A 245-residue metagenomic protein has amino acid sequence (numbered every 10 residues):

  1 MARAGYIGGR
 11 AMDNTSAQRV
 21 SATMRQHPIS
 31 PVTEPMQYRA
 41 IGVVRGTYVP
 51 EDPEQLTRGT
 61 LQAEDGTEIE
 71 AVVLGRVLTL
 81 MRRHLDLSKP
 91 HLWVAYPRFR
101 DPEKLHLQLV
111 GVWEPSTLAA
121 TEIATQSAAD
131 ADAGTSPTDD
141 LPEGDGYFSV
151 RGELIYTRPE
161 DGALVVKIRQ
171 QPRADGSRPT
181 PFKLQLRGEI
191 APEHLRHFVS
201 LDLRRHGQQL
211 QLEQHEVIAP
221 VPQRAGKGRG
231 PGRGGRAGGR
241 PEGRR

Functional and structural regions predicted by a protein language model:
A2-P28, V217-R245: Intrinsically disordered, low-complexity arginine-rich tails of RNA-binding/processing proteins
S21-Q55, S127, A131, D139-G162: Structural detector for short beta-strands of small beta-barrel domains
G42-G46, S88-P97, G152-L154, R196-R204: OB-fold and OB-like beta-barrel modules that bind single-stranded nucleic acids
T60-Q62, G66-A119: Acidic (E/D-rich), amphipathic helical modules within compact regulatory domains
E64-H84, K167-E193: Beta-strand/loop nucleic-acid-binding surfaces
V94-I168, R178-T180: Surface-exposed beta-loop interaction hotspot
R98-S127, R204-G243: OB-fold/S1-family single-stranded nucleic acid-binding modules
G144-R178, G188-Q208, R244-R245: Eukaryotic intrinsically disordered, low-complexity regulatory regions
